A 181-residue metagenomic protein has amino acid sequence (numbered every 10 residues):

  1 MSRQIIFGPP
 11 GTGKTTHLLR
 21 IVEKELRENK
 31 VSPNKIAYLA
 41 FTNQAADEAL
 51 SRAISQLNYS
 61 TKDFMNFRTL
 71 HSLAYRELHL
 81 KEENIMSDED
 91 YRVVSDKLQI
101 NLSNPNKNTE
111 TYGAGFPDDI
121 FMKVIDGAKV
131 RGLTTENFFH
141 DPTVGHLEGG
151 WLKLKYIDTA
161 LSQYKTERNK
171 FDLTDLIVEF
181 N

Functional and structural regions predicted by a protein language model:
M1-G8, T16-H17, K35, N108-N181: Accessory N-terminal region flanking or inserted into the helicase ATPase core in nucleic-acid motor proteins
M1-I85: P-loop NTPase Walker
G13, A40, Q44, T61-M65 (+6 more regions): Residue-level detector of secondary-structure boundary/capping sites
T15, L39, E48, E89-S103 (+3 more regions): A broadly tuned "polar low-complexity/structure-edge" signature
V31-K35, Q56-F64, L80-V93, I100-Y112 (+2 more regions): Short, polar/flexible loop-turn hinges at active-site or ligand-entry regions and domain interfaces
F67, S87-Y91, S95-D96, L154 (+1 more regions): A structural signal for well-ordered alpha-helical scaffolds and beta->alpha junctions
T69-H71, S103, D172: Secondary-structure junction/capping motif
